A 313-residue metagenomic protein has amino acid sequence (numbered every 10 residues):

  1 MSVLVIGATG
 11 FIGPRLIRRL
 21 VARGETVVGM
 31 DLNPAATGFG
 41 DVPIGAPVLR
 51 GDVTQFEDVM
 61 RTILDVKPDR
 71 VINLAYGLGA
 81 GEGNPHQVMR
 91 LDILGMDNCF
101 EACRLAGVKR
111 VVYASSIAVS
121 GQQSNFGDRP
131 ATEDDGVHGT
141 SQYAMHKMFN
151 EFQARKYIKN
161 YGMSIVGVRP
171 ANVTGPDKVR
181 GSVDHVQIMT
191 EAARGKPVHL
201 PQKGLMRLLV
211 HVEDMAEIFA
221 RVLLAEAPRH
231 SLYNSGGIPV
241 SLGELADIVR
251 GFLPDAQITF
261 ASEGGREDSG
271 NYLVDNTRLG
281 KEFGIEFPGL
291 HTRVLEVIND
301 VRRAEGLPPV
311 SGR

Functional and structural regions predicted by a protein language model:
V3-A22: N-terminal Rossmann NAD(P)H-binding glycine-rich loop of SDR-like oxidoreductase domains
V53-L91, Q122: NAD(P)H-binding glycine-rich loop region in Rossmannoid oxidoreductase-like domains and their noncatalytic homologs
D97-Q142: Conserved Rossmann-fold NAD(P)-dependent oxidoreductase catalytic core, especially the SDR/UDP-sugar
S115-S116, E151-P176: Conserved beta-loop-beta element that borders a ligand/cofactor-binding pocket
S120, S141-Q142, V166-V183: Flexible, glycine-rich beta-alpha linker
G136, I165-V173, Q187-V210: A conserved pocket-lining segment of Rossmann-fold NAD(P)-dependent short-chain dehydrogenase/reductase
M148, Y161, T174-V186, K196 (+2 more regions): Glycine/proline-rich active-site loop of Rossmann-fold NAD(P)-dependent oxidoreductases
P201-G204, L208-R313: C-terminal substrate-binding subdomain of Rossmann-fold SDR/epimerase-dehydratase oxidoreductases
